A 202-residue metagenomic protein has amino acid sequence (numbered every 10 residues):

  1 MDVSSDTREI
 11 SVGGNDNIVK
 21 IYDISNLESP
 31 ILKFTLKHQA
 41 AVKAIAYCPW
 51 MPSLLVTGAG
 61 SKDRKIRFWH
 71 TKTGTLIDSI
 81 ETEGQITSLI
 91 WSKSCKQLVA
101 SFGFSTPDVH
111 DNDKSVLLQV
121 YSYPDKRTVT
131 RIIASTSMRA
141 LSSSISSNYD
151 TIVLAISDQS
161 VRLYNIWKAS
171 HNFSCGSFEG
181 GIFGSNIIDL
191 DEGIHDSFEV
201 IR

Functional and structural regions predicted by a protein language model:
D2-R8, A46-P52, I90-K96, S144-Y149: Loop/turn segments within WD40 beta-propeller blades
S4-R8, N15-V42, C48-S53, S61-D63 (+3 more regions): Per-blade loop-tip surfaces of WD-repeat and WD-like beta-propellers in eukaryotic adaptors/scaffolds
V12, V56-T57, A100, L154: Residue position within the beta-strands of beta-propeller blades
G58-K62, G103: Short, flexible, glycine-rich and Lys/Arg-enriched loop motifs at helix boundaries that contact anionic partners
L76, E81-T87, S92-Q97, S101-R202: Terminal intrinsically disordered, low-complexity extensions flanking WD-repeat/beta-propeller proteins
